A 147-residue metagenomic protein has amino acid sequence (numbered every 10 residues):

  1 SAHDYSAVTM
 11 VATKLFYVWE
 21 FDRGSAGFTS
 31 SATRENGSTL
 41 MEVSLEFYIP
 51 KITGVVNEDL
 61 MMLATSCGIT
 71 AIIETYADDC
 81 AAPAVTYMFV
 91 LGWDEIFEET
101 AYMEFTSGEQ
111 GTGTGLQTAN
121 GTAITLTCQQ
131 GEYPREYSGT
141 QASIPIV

Functional and structural regions predicted by a protein language model:
S1-E46, E99-Q117: Solvent-exposed edge beta-strands and adjacent loop segments that serve as assembly or binding interfaces
E20-D94: Structured, beta-strand-rich domain cores that present glycine/charged loop surfaces used to bind extended ligands
D94-V147: Mixed-charge, glycine-accented linear interaction segment located at domain edges/termini
